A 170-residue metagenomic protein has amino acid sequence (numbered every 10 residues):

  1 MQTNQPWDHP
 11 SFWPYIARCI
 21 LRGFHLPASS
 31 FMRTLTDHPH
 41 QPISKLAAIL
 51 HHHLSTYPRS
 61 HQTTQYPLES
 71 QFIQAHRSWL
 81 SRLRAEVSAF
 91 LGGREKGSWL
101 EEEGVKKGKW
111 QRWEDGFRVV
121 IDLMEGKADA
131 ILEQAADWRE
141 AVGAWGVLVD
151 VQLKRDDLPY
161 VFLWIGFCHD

Functional and structural regions predicted by a protein language model:
Q2-H53, H169-D170: Extended amphipathic alpha-helical scaffold segments
Q2-Q5, Q41, Q62-Q65, Q71-Q74 (+3 more regions): Residue-identity detector for glutamine
G23-F24, T36-P39, L54-T64, L83-V87 (+3 more regions): Helix-turn/linker elements and helix-coil junctions of extended alpha-helical scaffolds
R33-W79: Long amphipathic alpha-helical scaffold regions
L46, L50, H76-W79, L83 (+3 more regions): Generic structural signal of hydrophobic/aromatic residues within well-ordered alpha-helices of folded domains
E69-K109: Low-complexity, serine/threonine/proline-enriched polar segments
G97-D170: Extended alpha-helical solenoid scaffold regions that build the rod-like backbones of large eukaryotic assemblies
